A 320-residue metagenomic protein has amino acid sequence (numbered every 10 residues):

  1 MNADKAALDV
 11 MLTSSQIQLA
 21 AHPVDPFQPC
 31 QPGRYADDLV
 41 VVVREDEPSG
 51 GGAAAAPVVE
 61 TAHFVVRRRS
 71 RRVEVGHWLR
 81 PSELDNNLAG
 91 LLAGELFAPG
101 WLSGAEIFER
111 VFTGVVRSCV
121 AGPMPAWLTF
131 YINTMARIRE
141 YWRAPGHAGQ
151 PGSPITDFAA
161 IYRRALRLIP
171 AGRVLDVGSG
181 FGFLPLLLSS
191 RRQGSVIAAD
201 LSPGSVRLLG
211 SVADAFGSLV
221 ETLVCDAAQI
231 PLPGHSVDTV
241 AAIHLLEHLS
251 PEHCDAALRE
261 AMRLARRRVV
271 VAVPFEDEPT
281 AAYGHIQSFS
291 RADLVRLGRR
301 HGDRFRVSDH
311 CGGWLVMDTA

Functional and structural regions predicted by a protein language model:
N2-Q229, P233, D255-L258, A282 (+3 more regions): Conserved N-terminal segment of class I S-adenosyl-L-methionine
A241: A conserved beta-strand element that flanks and buttresses the S-adenosyl-L-methionine
L245: Hydrophobic adenine-recognition pocket in adenosine-nucleotide-binding enzymes
D255-R267: A short glycine-rich, Lys/Arg-flanked "PGG" loop and its adjoining helix->strand segment in the class I
R266-F275: Conserved beta-strand signature within the Rossmann-like core of class I S-adenosyl-L-methionine
V307-A320: Core SAM-dependent methyltransferase catalytic element
